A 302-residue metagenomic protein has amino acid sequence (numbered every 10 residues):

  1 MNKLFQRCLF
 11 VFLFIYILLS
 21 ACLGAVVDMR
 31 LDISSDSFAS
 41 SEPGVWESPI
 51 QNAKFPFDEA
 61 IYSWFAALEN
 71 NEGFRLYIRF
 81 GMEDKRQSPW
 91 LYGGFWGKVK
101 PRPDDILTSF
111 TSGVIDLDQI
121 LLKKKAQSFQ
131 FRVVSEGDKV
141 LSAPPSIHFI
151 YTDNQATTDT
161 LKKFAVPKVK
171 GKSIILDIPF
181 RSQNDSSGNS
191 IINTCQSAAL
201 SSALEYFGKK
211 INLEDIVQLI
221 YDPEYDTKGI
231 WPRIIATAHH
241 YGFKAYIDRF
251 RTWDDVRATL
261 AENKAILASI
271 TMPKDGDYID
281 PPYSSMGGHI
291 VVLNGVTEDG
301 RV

Functional and structural regions predicted by a protein language model:
N2-L9: Bacterial N-terminal signal peptides that target proteins for export
L9-A21: Bacterial N-terminal signal peptides
C22-A25, V134-K228, P281, E298: Active-site-adjacent structural segments surrounding the nucleophilic cysteine of cysteine proteases and isopeptidases
A25-N154: Non-cytosolic beta-sandwich-type ligand-binding/adhesion modules
S48, D215-V302: Conserved active-site-adjacent core of cysteine acyl-enzyme catalytic domains
Y62, C195, V292-L293: Residue-level detector of buried hydrophobic side-chain packing in well-ordered secondary-structure elements
R102-L107, S186, I235-K244: Acidic/glycine-enriched edge-of-secondary-structure segments
